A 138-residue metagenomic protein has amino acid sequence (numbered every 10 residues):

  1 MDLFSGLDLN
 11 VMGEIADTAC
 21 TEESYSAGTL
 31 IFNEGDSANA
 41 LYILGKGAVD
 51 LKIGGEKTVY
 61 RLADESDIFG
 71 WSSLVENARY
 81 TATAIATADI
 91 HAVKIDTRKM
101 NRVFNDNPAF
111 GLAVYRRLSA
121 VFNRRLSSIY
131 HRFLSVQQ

Functional and structural regions predicted by a protein language model:
M1-E22, S26-A27, S135: Cyclic nucleotide-binding regulatory module and flanking cytosolic helices
L3, T29-A88, M100: Cyclic nucleotide-binding regulatory domains
V11-M12, Y80, R98-Q138: A small-molecule sensor/coupling module
D17, D64, N105-D106: Phosphate-coordinating loops and pocket residues in cytosolic domains that bind phosphorylated ligands
C20-S24, V49-D50, G54, S127 (+1 more regions): Short helix-capping and hinge/turn segments at secondary-structure transitions, especially at repeat and domain
V93: Conserved active-site beta-strand element of glycosyltransferases/polysaccharide synthases
